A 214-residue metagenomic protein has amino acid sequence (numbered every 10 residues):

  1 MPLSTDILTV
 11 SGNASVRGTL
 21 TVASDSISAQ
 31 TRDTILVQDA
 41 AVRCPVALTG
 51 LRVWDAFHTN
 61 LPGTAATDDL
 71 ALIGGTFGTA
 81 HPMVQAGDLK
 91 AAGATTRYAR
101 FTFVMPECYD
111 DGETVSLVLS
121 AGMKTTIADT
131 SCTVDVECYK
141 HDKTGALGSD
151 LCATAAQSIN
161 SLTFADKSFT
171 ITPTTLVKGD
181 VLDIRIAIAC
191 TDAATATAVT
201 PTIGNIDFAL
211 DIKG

Functional and structural regions predicted by a protein language model:
M1-T76: Intrinsic low-complexity, repeat-rich intrinsically disordered segments enriched in small/flexible residues
G75-A94: Short carbohydrate-recognition loop motifs
G87, G93-A94, A189-G214: Proprotein-processing/basic-patch segments
K90-T114: Short beta-strands within extracellular/lumenal beta-sheet-rich domains
G112-K124, I206: A short beta-strand element within beta-rich, extracytoplasmic domains of secreted/secretory-pathway proteins
E113-S116, I127-C138: Beta-strand acidic-aromatic groove motif in beta-rich domains, primarily in extracellular
K143-V177: Extracellular carbohydrate recognition and processing domains and analogous Trp-centered ligand-binding platforms
T175-C190: Noncatalytic modules at the cell exterior or secretory-pathway interfaces, chiefly beta-strand-rich lectin/adhesion
